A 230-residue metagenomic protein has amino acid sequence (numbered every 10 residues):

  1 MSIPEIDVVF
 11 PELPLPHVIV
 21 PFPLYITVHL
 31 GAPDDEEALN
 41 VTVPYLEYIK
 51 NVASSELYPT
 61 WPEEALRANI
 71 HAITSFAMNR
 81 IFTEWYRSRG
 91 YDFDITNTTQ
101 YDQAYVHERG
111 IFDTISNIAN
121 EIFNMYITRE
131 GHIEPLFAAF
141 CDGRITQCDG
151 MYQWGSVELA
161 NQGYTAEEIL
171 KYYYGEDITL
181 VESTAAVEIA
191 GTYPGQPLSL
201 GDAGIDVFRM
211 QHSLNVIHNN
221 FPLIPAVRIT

Functional and structural regions predicted by a protein language model:
M1-T230: Conserved, single-site charged/polar hotspot
